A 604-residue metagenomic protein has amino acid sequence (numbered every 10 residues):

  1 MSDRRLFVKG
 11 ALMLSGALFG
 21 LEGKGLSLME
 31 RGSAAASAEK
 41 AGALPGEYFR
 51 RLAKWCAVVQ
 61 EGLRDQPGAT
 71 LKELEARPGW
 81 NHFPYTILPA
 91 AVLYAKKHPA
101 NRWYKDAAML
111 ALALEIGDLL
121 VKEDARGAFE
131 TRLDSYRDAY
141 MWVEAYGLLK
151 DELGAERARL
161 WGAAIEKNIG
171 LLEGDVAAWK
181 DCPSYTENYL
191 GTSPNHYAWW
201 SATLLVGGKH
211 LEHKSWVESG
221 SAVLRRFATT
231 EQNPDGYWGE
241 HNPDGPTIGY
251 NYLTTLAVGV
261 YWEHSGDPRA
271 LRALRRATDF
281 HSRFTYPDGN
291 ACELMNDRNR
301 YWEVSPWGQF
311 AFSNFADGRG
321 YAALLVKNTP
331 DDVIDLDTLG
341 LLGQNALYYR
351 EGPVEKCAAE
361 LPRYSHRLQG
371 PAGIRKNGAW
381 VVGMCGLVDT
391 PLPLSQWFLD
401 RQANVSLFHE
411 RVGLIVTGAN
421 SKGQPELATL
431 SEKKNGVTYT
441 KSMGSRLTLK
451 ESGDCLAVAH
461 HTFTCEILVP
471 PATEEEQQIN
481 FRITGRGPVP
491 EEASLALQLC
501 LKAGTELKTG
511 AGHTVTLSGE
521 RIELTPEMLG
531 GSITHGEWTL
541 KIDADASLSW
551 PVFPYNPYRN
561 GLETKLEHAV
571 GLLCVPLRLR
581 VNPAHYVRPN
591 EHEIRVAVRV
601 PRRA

Functional and structural regions predicted by a protein language model:
M1, L21-W55: C-terminal segment of N-terminal export signals and the immediately downstream linker at the start of the mature
M1-S15: N-terminal secretory signal peptides and thylakoid transit peptides that target proteins across membranes
L12, R225, T278-D279: Short amphipathic alpha-helical surface patches that mediate protein-protein
G16-G20: Hydrophobic core
Q60-Q66, E231-Q232, T285: Glutamine-centric residue-chemistry signal
G68-L271: Aromatic-lined, polymer-binding surfaces characteristic of secreted/periplasmic polysaccharide-degrading enzymes
D267-P557: Extended polysaccharide-engagement surfaces of secreted carbohydrate-active enzymes
S532-A604: Beta-strand-rich recognition/accessory modules
